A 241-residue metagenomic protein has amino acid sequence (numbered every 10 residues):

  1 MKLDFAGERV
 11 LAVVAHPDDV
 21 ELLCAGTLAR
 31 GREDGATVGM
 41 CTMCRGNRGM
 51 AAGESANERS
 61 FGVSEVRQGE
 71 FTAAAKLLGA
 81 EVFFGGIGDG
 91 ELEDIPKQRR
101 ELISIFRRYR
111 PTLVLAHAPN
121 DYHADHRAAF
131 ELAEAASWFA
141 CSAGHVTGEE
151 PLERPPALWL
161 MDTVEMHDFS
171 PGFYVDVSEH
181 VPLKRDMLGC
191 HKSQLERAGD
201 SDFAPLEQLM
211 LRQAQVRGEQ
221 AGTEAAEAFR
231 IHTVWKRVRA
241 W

Functional and structural regions predicted by a protein language model:
M1-V13, E93-W241: Metal-dependent de-N-acetylase/amidase catalytic core
M1-Y109, R230: Active-site rim/loop-helix segments in enzyme catalytic domains that contact anionic ligands
